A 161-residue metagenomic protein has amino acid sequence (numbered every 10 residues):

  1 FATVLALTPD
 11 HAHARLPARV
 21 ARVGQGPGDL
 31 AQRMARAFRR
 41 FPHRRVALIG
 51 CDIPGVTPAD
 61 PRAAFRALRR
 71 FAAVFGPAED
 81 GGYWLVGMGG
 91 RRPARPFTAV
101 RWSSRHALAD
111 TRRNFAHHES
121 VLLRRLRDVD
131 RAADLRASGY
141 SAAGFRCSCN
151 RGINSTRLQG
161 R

Functional and structural regions predicted by a protein language model:
F1-D10: Short beta-strand/loop segment that forms part of the nucleotide-sugar
A2-T3, R45, E119: Residues at the starts of beta-strands that form the adenosine-phosphate
R15-V46, S104: Short phosphate-binding loop-to-helix
I49-C51: Active-site acidic Asp-centered loop
V56-D80: Conserved donor-nucleotide/metal-binding helix-loop-beta segment in metal-dependent transferases, i.e., the alpha-helix
P77-L85, V100: Conserved, surface-exposed functional patches that form binding/active-site neighborhoods
G89-N114: Short, glycine-/small-residue-rich phosphate/pyrophosphate-handling segment
A109-R161: Conserved alpha/beta core of the MobA/IspD/sugar-nucleotide pyrophosphorylase nucleotidyltransferase superfamily
